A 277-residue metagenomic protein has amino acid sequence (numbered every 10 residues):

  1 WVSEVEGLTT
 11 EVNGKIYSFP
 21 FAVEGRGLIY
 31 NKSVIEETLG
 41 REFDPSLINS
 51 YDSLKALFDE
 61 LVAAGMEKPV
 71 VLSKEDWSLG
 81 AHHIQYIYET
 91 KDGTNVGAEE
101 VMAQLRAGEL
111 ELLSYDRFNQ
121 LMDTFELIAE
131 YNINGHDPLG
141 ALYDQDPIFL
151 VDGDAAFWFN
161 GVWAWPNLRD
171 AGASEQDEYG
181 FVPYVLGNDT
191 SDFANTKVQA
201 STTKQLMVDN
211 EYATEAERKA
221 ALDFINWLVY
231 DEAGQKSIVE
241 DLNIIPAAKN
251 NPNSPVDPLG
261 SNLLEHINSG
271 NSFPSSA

Functional and structural regions predicted by a protein language model:
W1, E42, S46-L47, T90-Q120 (+4 more regions): Short, solvent-exposed loop/beta-turn-alpha elements that line the ligand-binding surface or hinge of extracytoplasmic
W1-I29, G180-V182: Hinge/lid segment of periplasmic solute-binding proteins
L39-S46, E126-A141, D154, G172-E178: A local structural motif
N49-L54, H136-V151: Short helix-initiation/N-cap motifs at beta->coil->alpha
A56-E60, E99-G140: Glycine-centered hinge/linker elements that transmit conformational signals in sensory and ligand-binding systems
M66-K68, D152-N160: Alpha-to-beta junction loops
A171-N243: Extracytoplasmic/periplasmic substrate-recognition and gating elements
E240-P255, S261-A277: C-terminal capping/gating helix-and-loop segments adjacent to ligand/active sites or protein-protein/ligand interfaces
